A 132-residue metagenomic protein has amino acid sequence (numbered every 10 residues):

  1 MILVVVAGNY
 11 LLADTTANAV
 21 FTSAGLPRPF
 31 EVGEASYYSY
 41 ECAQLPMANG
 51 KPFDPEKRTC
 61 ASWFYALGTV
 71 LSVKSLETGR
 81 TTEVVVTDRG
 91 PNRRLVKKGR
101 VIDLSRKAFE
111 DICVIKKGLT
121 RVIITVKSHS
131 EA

Functional and structural regions predicted by a protein language model:
V6-A132: Secreted/periplasmic proteins
